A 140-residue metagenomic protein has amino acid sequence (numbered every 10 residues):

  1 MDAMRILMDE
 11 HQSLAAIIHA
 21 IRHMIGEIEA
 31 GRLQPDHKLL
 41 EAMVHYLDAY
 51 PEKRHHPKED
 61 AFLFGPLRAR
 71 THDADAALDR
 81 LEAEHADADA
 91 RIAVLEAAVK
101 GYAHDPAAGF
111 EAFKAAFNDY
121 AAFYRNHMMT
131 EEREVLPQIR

Functional and structural regions predicted by a protein language model:
M1-R140: Small-residue-biased structural context
